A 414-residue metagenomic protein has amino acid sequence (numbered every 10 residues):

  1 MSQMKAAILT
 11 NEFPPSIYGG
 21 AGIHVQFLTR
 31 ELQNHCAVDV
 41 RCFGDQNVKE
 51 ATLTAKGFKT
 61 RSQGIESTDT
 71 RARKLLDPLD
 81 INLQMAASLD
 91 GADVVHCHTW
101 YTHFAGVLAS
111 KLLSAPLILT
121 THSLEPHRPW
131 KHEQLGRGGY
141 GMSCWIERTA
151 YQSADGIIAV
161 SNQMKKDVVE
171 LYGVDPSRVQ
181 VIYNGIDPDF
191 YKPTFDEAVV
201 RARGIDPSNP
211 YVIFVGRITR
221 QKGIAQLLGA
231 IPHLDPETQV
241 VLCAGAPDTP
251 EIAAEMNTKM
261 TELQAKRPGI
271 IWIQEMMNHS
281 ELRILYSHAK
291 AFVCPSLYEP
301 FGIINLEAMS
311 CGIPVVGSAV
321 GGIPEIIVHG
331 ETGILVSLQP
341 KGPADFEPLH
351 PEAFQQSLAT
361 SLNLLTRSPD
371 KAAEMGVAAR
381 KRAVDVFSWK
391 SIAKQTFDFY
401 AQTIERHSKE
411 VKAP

Functional and structural regions predicted by a protein language model:
M1-K49, S408, K412-P414: N-terminal subdomain of nucleotide-sugar transferases
P116-I118, H127-T149, E170: Nucleotide-sugar donor phosphate/pyrophosphate-binding loop at the beta->alpha transition of glycosyltransferases
Q163, G185: Carbohydrate-associated surface elements
K192-I205: A short helix/loop element that forms part of the nucleotide-sugar donor recognition site in Leloir-type
N209, A244, A253-M276, S280: Nucleotide-activated donor-binding/catalytic signature segment of Leloir-type glycosyltransferases, i.e., the conserved
I284-A289: Short alpha-helical donor nucleotide-sugar binding micro-motif in glycosyltransferases
L297: Aromatic "clamp/platform" in nucleotide-sugar-dependent glycosyltransferases that forms part of the donor/acceptor
P314-G317, I327, I334-L335: Short hydrophobic beta-strand element within catalytic cores of glycosyltransferases and related nucleotide-activated
